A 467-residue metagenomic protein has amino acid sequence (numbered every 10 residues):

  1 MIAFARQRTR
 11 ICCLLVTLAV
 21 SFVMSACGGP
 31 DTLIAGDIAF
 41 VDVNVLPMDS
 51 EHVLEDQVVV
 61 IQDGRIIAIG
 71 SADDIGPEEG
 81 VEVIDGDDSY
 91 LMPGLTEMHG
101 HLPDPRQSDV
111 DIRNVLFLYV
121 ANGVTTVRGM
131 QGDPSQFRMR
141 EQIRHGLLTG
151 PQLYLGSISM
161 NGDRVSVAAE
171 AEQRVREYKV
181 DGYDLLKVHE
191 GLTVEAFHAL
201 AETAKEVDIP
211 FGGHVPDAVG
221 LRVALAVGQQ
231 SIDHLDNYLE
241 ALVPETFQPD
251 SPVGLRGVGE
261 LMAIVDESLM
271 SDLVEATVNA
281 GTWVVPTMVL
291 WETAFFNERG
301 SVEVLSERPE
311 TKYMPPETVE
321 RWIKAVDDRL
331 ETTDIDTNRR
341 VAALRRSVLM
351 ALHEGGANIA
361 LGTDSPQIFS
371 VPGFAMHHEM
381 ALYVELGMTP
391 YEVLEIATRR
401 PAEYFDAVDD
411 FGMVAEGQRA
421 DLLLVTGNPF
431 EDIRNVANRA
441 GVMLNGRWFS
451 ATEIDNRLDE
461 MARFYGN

Functional and structural regions predicted by a protein language model:
I2-V16: Bacterial N-terminal signal peptides that target proteins for export
V23-A26: C-terminal motif of bacterial Sec signal peptides marking the signal peptidase cleavage site
D31-G36, V45, S50-M92: Histidine-rich, glycine-flanked metal-binding segment
V43, V59, G64, D88 (+15 more regions): Divalent metal-coordination and catalytic microenvironments
V45-V58, S71-D74, V371, T389-L394 (+1 more regions): Acidic, glycine-enriched loop/beta-strand segments at the rims of small-molecule binding/catalytic pockets
S89-L147, D163-A169, E195, R222-G228 (+2 more regions): Metal-associated gating/positioning segment near the N- to mid-region
V115-P134, G150-M160, K179-L192, I209-G212 (+3 more regions): Divalent metal-dependent hydrolysis catalytic cores, especially in the metallo-beta-lactamase
E177-L185, L192, V243-L386, M461-Y465: Active-site neighborhoods of metal-dependent hydrolases
